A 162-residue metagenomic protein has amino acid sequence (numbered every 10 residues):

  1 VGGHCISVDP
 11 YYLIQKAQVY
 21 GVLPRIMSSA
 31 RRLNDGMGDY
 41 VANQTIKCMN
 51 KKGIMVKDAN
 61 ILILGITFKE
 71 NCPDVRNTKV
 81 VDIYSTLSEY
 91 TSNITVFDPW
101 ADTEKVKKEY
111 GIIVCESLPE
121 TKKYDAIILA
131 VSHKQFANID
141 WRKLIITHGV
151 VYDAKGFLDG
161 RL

Functional and structural regions predicted by a protein language model:
V1-L162: Structural/interface elements that position substrates and couple domains in central-metabolism enzymes
